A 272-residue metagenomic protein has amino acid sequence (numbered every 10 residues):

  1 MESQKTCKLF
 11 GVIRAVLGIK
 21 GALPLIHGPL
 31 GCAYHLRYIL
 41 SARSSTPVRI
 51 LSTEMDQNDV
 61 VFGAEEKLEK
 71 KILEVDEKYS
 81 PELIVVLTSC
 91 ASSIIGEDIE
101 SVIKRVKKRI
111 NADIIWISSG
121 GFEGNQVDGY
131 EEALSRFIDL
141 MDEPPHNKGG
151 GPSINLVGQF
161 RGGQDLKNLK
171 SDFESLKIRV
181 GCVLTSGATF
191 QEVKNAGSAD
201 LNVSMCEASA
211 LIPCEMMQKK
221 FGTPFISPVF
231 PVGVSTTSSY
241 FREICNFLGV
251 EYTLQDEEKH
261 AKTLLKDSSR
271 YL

Functional and structural regions predicted by a protein language model:
M1-L272: An N-terminal assembly and electron-transfer interface module characteristic of large anaerobic redox and radical
